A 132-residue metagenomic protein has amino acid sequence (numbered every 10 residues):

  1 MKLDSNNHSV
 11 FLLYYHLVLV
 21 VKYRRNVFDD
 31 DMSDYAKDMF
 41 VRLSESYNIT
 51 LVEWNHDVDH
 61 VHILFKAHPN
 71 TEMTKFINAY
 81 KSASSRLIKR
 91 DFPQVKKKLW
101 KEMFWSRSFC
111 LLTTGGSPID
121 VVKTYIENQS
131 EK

Functional and structural regions predicted by a protein language model:
M1-K132: Basic nucleic-acid-binding interfaces
